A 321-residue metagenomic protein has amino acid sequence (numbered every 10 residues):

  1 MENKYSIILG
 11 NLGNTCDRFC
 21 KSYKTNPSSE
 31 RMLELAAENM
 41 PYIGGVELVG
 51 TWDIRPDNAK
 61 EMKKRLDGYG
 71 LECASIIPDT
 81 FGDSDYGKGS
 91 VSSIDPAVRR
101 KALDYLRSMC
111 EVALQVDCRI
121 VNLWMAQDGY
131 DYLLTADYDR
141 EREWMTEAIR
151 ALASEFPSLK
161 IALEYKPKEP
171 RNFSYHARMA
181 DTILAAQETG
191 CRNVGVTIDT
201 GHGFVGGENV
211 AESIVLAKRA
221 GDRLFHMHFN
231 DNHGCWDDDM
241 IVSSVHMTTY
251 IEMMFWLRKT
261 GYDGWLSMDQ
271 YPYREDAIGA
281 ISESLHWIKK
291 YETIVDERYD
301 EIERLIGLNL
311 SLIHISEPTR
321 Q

Functional and structural regions predicted by a protein language model:
M1-S108, L114, K289-S316, R320: N-terminal pre-domain/capping segments
N3-L9, G44-L48, C73-P78, V121-L123 (+4 more regions): Hydrophobic faces of well-ordered beta-strands that scaffold small-molecule active sites in alpha/beta enzyme cores
N11-G13, G50-W52, D79-G82, M125-G129 (+4 more regions): Active-site-proximal loop/turn and secondary-structure-junction residues that shape catalytic pockets, frequently
G13-P27, S93, A136, N172-I183 (+2 more regions): Gly/Pro-rich active-site loop or hairpin
E30-A37, A59-K63, L106-C110, M145-A153 (+4 more regions): Generic structural signal for well-ordered alpha-helices, preferentially at hydrophobic/aromatic core positions
N39-P41, V116, F156, T260: Structural motif
G68, C73, D85-G195: Active-site acidic/histidine proton-transfer and metal-coordination neighborhood in alpha/beta enzyme cores
T260-L310: A contiguous, mid-protein "functional segment" used to position or interact with cofactors/ions or partner subunits
